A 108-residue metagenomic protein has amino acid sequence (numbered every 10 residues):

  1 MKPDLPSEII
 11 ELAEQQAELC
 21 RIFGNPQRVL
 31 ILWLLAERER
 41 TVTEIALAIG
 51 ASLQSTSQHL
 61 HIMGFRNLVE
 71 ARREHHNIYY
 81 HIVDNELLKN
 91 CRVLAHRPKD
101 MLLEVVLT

Functional and structural regions predicted by a protein language model:
M1-Q15, D84-T108: Amphipathic alpha-helical dimerization/coiled-coil segments that flank or bridge DNA-binding/regulatory modules
E14-Q54, E74-E86: N-terminal helix-turn-helix DNA-binding core of bacterial DNA-binding proteins
L47, G64-F65: Alpha-helical residues within the helix-turn-helix
H59: Residues within the DNA-recognition helix of helix-turn-helix
N67-V69, E74-H76, C91-V93: Short, Lys/Arg-enriched C-terminal cap helix and immediately downstream tail that follows
